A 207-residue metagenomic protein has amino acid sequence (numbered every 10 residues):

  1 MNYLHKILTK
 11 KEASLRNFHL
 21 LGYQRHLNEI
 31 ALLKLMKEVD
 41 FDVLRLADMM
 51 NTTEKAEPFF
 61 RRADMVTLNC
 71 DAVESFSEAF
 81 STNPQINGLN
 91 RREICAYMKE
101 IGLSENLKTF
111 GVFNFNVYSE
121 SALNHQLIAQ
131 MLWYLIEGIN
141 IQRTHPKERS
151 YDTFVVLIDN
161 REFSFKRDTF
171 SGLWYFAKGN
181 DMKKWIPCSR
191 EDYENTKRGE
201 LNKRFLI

Functional and structural regions predicted by a protein language model:
M1-V112, N116-I207: Conserved alpha-helical scaffold segments that buttress catalytic/binding sites
